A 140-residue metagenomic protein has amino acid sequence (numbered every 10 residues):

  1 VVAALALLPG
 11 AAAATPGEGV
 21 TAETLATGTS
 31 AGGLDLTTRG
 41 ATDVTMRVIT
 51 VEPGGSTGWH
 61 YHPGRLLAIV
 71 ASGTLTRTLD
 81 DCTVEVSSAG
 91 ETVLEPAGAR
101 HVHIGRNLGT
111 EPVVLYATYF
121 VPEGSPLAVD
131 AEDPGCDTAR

Functional and structural regions predicted by a protein language model:
V1, L5-T45, V86, V93 (+1 more regions): A short, N-terminal "cap"/entry segment at the start of jelly-roll beta-barrel domains of the cupin/DSBH fold
R39-T42, G55-I69: A short beta-loop-beta micro-motif enriched in histidine and acidic residues
M46-V48, L67, T92-L94, A117: Conserved hydrophobic/aromatic beta-strand scaffold that supports enzyme active sites
V48, G58, L67, T83-E85: Short, surface-exposed secondary-structure edge patches
V51-E52, D80-R100: Short acidic-glycine-tyrosine-enriched beta hairpin
T57-H62, L79, V86, I104-N107: Short histidine-centered beta-strand/loop micro-motifs that create catalytic or ligand/metal-coordination sites
H62-C82, E91-T92: Glycine- and acidic-residue-biased ligand/ion/polar-headgroup-sensing regions
T83, G98-P126: Ligand-binding loop in jelly-roll beta-barrel domains
